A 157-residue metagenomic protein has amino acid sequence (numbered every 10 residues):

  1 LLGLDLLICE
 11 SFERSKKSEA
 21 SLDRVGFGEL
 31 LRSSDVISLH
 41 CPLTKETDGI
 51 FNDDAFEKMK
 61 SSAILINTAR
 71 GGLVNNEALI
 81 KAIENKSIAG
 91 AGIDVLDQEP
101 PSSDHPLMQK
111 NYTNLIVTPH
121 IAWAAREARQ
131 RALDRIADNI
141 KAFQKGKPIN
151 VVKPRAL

Functional and structural regions predicted by a protein language model:
L1-D5: Conserved anion/nucleotide-ligand pocket segment
S11-P106: Rossmann-like adenosine-cofactor binding region
S62, T68-L157: Rossmann-like dinucleotide-binding domain for NAD(H)/NADP(H)
